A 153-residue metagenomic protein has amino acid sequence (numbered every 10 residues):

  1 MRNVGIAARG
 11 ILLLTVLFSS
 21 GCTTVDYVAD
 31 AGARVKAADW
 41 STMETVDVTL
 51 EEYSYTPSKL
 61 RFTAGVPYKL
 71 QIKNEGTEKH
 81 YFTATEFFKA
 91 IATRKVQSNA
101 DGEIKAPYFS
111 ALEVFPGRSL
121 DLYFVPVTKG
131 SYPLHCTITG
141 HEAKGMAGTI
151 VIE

Functional and structural regions predicted by a protein language model:
M1-I11: Bacterial N-terminal signal peptides that target proteins for export
F18-G21: C-terminal motif of bacterial Sec signal peptides marking the signal peptidase cleavage site
T23-A29, S54, A106-E153: Extracellular/periplasmic metallocenter environments
T24-S41: A eukaryote-biased signal for short, well-structured alpha-helical docking elements
A38-P67: N-terminal edge beta-strand
S58-T83, S119-T128, I152: Beta-strand cores of secreted/periplasmic/IMS beta-sandwich domains, seen most often in copper-related folds
F88-N99: Short aromatic-acidic-glycine turn motif
N99-P107: Short beta-strand and strand-turn-strand segments in soluble, beta-rich domains
